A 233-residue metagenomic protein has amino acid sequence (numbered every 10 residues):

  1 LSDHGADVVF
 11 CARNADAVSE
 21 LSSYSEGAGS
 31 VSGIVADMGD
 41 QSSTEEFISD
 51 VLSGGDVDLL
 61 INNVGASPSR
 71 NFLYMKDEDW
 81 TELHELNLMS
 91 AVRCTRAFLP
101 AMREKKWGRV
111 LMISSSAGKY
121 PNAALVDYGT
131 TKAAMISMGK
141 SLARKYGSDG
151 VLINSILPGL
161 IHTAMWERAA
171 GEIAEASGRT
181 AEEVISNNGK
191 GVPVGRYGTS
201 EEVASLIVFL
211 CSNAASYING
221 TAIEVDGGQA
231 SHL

Functional and structural regions predicted by a protein language model:
A6-E20: Conserved glycine-rich Rossmann-like NAD(P)H-binding loop of the short-chain dehydrogenase/reductase
N71-F72, D79-H84, N188: Substrate-binding pocket helix/loop in short-chain dehydrogenase/reductase
T95, T131, G139: Active-site helix of classical SDR
P100, R144-K145, S216: Alpha-helical segment proximal to the catalytic Tyr-Lys
S115: Residue(s) in the substrate-gating loop at a strand-loop-helix junction that position the organic substrate next
Y120, R196, V208, N219-L233: Short C-terminal tail/terminal secondary-structure segment of NAD(P)H-dependent dehydrogenase/reductase domains
G147, L152, I218-G220: Short, small/polar-rich loop/turn modules that mediate ligand/substrate recognition or access, typified
